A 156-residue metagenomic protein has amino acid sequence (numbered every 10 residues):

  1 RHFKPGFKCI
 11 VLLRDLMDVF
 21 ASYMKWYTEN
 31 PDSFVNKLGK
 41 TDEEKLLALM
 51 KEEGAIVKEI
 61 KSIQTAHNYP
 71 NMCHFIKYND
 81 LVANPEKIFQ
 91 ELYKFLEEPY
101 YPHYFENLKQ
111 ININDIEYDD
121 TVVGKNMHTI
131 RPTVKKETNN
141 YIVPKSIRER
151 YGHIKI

Functional and structural regions predicted by a protein language model:
R1-K4, H67-N68: A short acidic-Thr-Gly-centered motif at the start of a beta-strand
F3-K25: Conserved phosphate-donor/acceptor-positioning beta-strand/loop module used by diverse small-molecule
K8, N71, I142-P144: A general, composition-driven signal for non-globular sequence regions
V11, F75-K77, N112: Structural signal for conserved beta-strand scaffold positions within catalytic alpha/beta enzyme cores
L13-L16, E53-I60, P85-F89, M127 (+4 more regions): A structural signal for well-ordered alpha-helical scaffolds and beta->alpha junctions
M17-E98, H103: PAPS-dependent sulfotransferase catalytic domain
M24-Y27, Q64-H67, K94-I156: PAPS-dependent sulfotransferases, especially Golgi type II membrane carbohydrate sulfotransferases
